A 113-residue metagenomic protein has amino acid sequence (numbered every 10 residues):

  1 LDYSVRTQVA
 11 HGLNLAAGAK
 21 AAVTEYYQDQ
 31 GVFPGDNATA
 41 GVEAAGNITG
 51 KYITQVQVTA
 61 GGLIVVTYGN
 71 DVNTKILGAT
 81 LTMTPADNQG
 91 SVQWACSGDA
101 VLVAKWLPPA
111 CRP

Functional and structural regions predicted by a protein language model:
L1-Y26: Amphipathic alpha-helical segments typified by the pilin-like N-terminal helix that continues immediately C-terminal
Y27-P113: Periplasmic/extracellular, small/polar-rich flexible segments of pilin-like filament-forming proteins
